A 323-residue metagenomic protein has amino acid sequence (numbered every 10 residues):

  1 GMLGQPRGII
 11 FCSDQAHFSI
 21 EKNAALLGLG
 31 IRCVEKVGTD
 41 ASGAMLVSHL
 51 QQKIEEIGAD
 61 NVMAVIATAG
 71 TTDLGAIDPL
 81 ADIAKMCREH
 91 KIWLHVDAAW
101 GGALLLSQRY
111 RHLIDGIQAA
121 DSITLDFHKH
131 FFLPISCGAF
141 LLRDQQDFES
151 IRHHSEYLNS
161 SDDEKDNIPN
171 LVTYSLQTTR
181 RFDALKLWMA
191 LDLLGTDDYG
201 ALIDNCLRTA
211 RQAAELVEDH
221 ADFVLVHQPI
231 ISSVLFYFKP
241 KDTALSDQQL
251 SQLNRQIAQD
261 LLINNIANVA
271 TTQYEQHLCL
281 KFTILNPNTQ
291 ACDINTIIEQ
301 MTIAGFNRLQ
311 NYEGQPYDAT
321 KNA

Functional and structural regions predicted by a protein language model:
G1-E149: Conserved PLP-enzyme active-site core in the AAT-like
A24, C87, V217-E218, L261-L262: A generic structural signal for well-ordered alpha-helical segments
Q52, A81-K85, E89, Q212 (+3 more regions): Alpha-helical scaffolding segments of alpha/beta enzyme cores, especially the outer helices of TIM-barrel or partial
M63, H90, D115-H220: Active-site C-terminal subdomain of aminotransferase-like
L191, L235-D247, I266-N295: Conserved PLP-binding active-site segment of the aspartate aminotransferase-like
V224-I230, V269-Y274: Short beta-strand
L225-L261: Conserved PLP-binding catalytic core of the aspartate aminotransferase-like
Y274-A323: PLP-dependent enzyme catalytic core of the Aspartate aminotransferase-like
